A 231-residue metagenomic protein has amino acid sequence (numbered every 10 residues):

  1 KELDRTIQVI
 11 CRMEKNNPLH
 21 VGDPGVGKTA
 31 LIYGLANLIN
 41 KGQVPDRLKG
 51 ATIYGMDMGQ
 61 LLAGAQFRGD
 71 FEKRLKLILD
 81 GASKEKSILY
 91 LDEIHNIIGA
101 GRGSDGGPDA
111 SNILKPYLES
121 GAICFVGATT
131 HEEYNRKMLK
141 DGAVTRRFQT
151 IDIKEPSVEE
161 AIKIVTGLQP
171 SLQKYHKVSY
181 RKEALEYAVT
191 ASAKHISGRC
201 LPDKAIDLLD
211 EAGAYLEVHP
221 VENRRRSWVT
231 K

Functional and structural regions predicted by a protein language model:
K1-K231: AAA+ P-loop NTPase nucleotide-binding core of proteostasis motors
